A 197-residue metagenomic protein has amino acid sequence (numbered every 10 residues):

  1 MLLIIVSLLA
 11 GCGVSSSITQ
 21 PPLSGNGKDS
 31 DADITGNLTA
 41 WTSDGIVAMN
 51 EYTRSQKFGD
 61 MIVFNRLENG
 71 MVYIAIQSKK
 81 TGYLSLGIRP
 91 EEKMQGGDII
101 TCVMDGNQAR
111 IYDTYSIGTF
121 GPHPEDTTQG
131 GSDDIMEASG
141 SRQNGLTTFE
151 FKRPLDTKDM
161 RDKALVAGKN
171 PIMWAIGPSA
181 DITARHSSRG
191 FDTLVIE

Functional and structural regions predicted by a protein language model:
M1-L3: Sec-dependent signal peptide recognition, specifically the positively charged N-region followed immediately by
L8-G11: C-terminal motif of bacterial Sec signal peptides marking the signal peptidase cleavage site
G13-Q56, E91-T114, K158-E197: Acidic/polar low-complexity flexible segments
F58-G118: Surface-exposed, glycine/proline- and aromatic-rich loop segments on solvent-exposed faces across compartments
I62-F64, I135-S141: Beta-strand-rich interaction surfaces with strong enrichment in secreted/lumenal proteins
S78, T147-D156: Short, hydrophobic/aromatic-enriched beta-strand segments in well-ordered soluble domains
E125-E137: Short beta-strand and strand-turn-strand segments in soluble, beta-rich domains
S141-T148, V166-A167: A short, structured loop/turn motif at beta-sheet edges
